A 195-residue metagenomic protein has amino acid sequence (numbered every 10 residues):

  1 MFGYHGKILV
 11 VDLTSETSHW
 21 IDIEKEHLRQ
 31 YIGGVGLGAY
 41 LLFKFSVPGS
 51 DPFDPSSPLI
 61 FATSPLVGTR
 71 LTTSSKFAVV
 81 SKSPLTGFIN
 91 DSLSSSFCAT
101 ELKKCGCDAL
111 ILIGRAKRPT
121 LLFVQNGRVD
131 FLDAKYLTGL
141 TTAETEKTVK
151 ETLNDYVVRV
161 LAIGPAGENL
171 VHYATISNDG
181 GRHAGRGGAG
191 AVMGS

Functional and structural regions predicted by a protein language model:
M1-Y40, K44-F45: N-terminal basic/disordered segments at the start of proteins
G3, S18, L66, R70-T72 (+3 more regions): Extended catalytic cores of very large enzyme megasubunits
D22, F61-P65, D133, G164: Pocket-edge structural micro-motifs
A39-S75: Conserved oxyanion/phosphate-binding beta-strand-loop segments in alpha/beta enzyme cores
I60-A62, A78, I111, F123: Short, conserved beta-strand segments within well-ordered enzyme catalytic domains that often line or immediately flank
G68, S75-G87, D91, G167-A184: A gly/ser-rich beta-alpha-beta helix-loop segment of oxidoreductase catalytic cores
S95-S96: Thiamine diphosphate
A99-T100, K104-S195: Active-site cavity-forming subdomains of large catalytic enzyme subunits
